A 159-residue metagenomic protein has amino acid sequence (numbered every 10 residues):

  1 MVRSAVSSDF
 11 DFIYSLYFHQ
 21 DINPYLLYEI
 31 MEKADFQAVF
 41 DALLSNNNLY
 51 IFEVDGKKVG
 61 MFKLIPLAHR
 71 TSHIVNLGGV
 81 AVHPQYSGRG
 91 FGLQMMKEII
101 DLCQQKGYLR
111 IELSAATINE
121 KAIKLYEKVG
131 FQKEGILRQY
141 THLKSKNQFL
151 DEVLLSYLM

Functional and structural regions predicted by a protein language model:
S7-F10, S15-Q85, M96-E98, L102 (+1 more regions): Acetyl-CoA-dependent GNAT
I74, I123, E134-Y140, E152: A short, glycine- and basic residue-enriched loop/turn that sits immediately adjacent to a domain's principal
H83-Q85, R89, T117-I118: Active-site acidic-Proline motif in GNAT/NAT acetyltransferases
G92, M96, I118-A122, R138-S145: Short glycine/proline-centered loop/turn elements that form peptide/ligand docking sites
M96, C103-S114: Conserved GNAT acetyl-CoA-binding A-motif
E112-A115, E127, Q132-N147: Conserved catalytic-core motifs of GNAT/GCN5-like acyltransferases
K146-M159: Terminal substrate-recognition subdomain of acyl/acetyltransferases
